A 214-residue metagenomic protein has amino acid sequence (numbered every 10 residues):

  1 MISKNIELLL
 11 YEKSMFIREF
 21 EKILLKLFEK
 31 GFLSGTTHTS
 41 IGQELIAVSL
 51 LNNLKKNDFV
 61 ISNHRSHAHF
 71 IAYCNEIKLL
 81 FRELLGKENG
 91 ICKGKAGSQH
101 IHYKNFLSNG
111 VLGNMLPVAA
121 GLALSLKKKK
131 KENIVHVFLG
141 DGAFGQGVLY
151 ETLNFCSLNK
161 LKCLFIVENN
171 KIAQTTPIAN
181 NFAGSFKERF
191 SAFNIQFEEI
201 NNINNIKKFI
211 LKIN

Functional and structural regions predicted by a protein language model:
M1-S34, K56: Cofactor-/ligand-binding subdomain signature composed of acidic, glycine-rich, tryptophan-containing flexible loops
I2-K4, F28-E29, I101, K130-N133 (+1 more regions): A short alpha-helix capping/helix-coil boundary motif
K4-Y11, I17-R18, S40, E44 (+7 more regions): Electropositive phosphate-/nucleotide-binding environments in soluble metabolic enzymes
Y11, L139-G140, A173-Q174: Short, contiguous strand/loop micro-motifs
Y11-S14, L50, F81, L153 (+1 more regions): A generic alpha-helix structural signal
K22-L25, F32-N159, P177-A183, K187 (+1 more regions): Cofactor-binding active-site loop characterized by glycine-rich and histidine/acidic residues
N159, C163-N214: Thiamine diphosphate
